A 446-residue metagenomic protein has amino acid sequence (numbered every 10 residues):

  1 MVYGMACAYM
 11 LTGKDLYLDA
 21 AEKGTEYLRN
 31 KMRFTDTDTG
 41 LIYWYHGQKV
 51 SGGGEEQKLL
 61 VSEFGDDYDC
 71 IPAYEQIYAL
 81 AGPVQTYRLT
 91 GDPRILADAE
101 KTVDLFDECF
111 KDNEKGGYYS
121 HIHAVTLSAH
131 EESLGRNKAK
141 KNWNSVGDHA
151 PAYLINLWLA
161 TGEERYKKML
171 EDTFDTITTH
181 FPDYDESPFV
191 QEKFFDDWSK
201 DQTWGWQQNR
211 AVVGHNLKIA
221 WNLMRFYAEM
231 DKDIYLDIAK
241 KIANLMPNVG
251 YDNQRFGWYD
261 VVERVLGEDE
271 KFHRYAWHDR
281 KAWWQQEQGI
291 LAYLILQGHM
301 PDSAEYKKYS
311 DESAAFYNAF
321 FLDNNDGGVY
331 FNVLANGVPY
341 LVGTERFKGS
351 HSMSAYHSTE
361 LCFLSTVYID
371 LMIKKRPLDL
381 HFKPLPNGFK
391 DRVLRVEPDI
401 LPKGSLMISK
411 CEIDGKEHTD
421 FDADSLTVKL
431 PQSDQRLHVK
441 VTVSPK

Functional and structural regions predicted by a protein language model:
V2-K446: Glycan-recognition and catalytic cores of secretory/periplasmic carbohydrate-active enzymes
